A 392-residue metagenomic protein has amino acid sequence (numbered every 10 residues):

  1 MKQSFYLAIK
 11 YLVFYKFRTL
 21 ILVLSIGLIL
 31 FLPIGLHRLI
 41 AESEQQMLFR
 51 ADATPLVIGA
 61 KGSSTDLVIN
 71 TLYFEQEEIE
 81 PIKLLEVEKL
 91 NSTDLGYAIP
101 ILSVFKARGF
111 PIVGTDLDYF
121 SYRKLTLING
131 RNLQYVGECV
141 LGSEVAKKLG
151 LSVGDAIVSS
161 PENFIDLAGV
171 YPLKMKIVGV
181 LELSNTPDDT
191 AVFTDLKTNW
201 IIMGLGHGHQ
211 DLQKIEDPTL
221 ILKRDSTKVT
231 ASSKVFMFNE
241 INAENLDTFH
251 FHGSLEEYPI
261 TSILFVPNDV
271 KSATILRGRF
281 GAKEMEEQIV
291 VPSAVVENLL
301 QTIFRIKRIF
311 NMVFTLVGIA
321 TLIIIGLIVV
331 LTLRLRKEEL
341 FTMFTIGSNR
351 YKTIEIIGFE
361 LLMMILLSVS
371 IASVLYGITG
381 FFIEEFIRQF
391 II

Functional and structural regions predicted by a protein language model:
M1-I34, N349-Y351, E355-G358, L362: N-terminal Sec/SRP start-transfer signal
A8, L12, F31, G35 (+3 more regions): Juxtamembrane interface helices immediately C-terminal to a transmembrane segment
H37-P111, S121, Y135, H252 (+2 more regions): Hydrophobic, regular-secondary-structure patches
S43-Q46, M237-A320, R334: Peri-transmembrane interface segments
S63-I79, E162-P172, L205-E216, L220-P259 (+1 more regions): Short, flexible, glycine-rich and Lys/Arg-enriched loop motifs at helix boundaries that contact anionic partners
K106-D116, T126-K234: Hydrophobic secondary-structure segments that place a key small or acidic residue at a functional site
T315-G326, V330-I383: Transmembrane alpha-helical interface segments in multi-pass membrane proteins
G380-I392: Short juxtamembrane loops and helix-capping segments at transmembrane helix boundaries of multi-pass membrane proteins
